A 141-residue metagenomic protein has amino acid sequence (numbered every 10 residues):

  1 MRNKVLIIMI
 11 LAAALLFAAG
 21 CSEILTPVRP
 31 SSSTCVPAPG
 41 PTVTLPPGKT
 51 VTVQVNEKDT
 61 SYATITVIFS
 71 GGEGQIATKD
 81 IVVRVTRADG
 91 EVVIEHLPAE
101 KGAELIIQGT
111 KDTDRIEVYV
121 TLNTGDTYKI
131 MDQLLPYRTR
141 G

Functional and structural regions predicted by a protein language model:
M1-T44, I65: Secretory targeting signatures
P41-I81: Short, surface-exposed binding/anchoring microloops in extracellular/periplasmic proteins
V83-R87: Conserved aromatic beta-strand anchor motif in extracellular beta-sandwich/beta-rich domains
I94-L97, N123-G141: Edge beta-strands of extracellular beta-sandwich domains
A103-L105: Short strand-edge motifs at loop-to-beta-strand transitions and within beta-strands of extracellular beta-rich domains
I107-R115: Surface-exposed, short loops/turns at beta-strand junctions within beta-sandwich domains
